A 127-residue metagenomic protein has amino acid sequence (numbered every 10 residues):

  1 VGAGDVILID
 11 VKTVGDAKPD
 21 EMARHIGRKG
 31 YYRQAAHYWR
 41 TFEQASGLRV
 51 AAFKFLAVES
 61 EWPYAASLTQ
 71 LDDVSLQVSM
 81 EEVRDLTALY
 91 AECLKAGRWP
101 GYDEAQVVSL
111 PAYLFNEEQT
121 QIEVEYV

Functional and structural regions predicted by a protein language model:
V1-R24, Y38: Conserved catalytic cores of phosphodiester-cleaving nucleases, focusing on short active-site segments
H25-Y32, H37-V127: Metal-dependent nuclease catalytic regions and adjoining charged, substrate-binding loops involved in nucleic-acid end
